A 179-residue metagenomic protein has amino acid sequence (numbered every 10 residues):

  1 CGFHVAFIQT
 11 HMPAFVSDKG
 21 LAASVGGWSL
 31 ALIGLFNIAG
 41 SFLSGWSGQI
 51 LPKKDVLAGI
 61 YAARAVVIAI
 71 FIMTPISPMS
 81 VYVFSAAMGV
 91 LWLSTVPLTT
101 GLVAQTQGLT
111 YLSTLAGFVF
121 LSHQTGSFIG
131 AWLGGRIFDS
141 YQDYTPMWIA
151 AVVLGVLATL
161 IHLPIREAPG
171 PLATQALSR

Functional and structural regions predicted by a protein language model:
C1-S44, G130: Extracytoplasmic gate region of multi-pass secondary transporters
F15-K19, I50, L102-Q107, S140: Helix-to-coil boundary motifs at intracellular loop junctions of multi-pass secondary transporters
A22-L30, S77, V81, L112 (+1 more regions): Juxtamembrane helix-start elements in MFS-like secondary transporters
I33-N37, S41-L43, I50-L102: C-terminal transmembrane helical hairpin of 12-TM major facilitator-type secondary transporters
G45-W46, R136: Membrane-interface helix termini in secondary transporters
L93, T106-Y141, A151: A late C-terminal transmembrane helix in Major Facilitator Superfamily
A150-R179: Multi-pass alpha-helical transporter architecture, strongest for 12-TM Major Facilitator/SLC carriers used
